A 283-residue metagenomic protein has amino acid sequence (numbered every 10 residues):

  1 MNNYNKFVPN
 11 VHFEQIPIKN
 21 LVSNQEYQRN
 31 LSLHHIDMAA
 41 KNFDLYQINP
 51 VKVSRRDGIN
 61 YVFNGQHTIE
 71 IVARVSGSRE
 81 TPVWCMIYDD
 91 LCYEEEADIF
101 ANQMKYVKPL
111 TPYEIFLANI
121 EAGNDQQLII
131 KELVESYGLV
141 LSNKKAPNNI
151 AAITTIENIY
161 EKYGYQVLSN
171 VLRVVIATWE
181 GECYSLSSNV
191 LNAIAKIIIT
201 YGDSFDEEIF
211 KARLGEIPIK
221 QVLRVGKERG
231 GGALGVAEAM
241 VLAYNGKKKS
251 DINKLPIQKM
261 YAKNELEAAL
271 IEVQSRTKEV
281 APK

Functional and structural regions predicted by a protein language model:
M1-D89: Short alpha-helix boundary/capping and kink motifs at helix termini
A73, S78-K283: Solvent-exposed functional surfaces
